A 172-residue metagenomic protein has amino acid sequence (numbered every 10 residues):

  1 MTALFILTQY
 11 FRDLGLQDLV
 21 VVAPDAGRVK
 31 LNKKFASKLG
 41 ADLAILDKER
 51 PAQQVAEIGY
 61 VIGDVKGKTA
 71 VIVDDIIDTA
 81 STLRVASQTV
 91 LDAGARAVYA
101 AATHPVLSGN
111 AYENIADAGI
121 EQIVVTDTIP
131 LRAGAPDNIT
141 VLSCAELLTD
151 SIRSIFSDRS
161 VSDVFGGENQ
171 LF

Functional and structural regions predicted by a protein language model:
M1-F172: PRPP-associated nucleotide enzymes
